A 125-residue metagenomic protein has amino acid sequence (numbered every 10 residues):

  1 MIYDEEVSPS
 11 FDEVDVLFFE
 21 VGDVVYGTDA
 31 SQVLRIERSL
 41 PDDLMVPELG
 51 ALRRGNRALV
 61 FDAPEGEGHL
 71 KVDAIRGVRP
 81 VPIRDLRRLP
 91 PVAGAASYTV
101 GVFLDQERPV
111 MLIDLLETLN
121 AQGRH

Functional and structural regions predicted by a protein language model:
M1-H125: An acidic, low-aromatic, low-complexity terminal/linker signal
